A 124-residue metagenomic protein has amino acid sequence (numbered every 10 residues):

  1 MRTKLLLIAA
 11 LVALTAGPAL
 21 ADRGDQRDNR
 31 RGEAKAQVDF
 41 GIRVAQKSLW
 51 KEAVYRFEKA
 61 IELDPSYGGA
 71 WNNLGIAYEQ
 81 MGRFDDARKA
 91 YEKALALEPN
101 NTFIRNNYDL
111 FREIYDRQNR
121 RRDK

Functional and structural regions predicted by a protein language model:
A34-K35, G68-G69, T102-F103: Helix-start (N-cap) detector for alpha-helical repeat units in TPR-like alpha-solenoids, especially tetratricopeptide
Q46-K47, Q80, L110-R117: Register position in tetratricopeptide repeats
K59-E62, L95-A96: Conserved structural position within tetratricopeptide repeats
